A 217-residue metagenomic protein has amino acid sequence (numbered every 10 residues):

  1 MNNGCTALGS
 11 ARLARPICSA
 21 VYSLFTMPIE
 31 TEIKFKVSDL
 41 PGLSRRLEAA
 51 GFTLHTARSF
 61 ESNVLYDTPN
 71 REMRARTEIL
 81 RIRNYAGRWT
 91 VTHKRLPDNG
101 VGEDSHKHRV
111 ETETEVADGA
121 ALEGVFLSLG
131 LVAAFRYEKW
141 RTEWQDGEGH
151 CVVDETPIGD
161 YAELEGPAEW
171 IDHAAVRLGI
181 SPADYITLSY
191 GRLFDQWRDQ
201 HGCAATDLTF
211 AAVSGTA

Functional and structural regions predicted by a protein language model:
F25-G149, S181-A217: N-terminal strand-loop-strand beta-hairpin
V37-L40, P167-I171: Helix N-cap motif at beta-to-alpha junctions
V153-I158: A contiguous pocket-lining binding segment that forms or flanks enzyme active sites
E169, A175-A183: A hydrophobic, small-residue-rich beta->alpha segment in the mid-to-C-terminal subdomain of diverse proteins
